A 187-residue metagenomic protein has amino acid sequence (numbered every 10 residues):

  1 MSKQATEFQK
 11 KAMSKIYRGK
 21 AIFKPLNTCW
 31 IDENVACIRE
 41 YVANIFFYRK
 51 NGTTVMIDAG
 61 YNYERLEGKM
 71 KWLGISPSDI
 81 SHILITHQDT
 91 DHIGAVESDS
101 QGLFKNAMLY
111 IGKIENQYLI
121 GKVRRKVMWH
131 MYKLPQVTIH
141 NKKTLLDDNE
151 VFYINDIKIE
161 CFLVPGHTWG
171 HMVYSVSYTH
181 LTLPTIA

Functional and structural regions predicted by a protein language model:
M1-R18, A187: Accessory terminal helices/loops
A21-L73, V173-L181: Conserved beta-strand hairpin/beta-sheet module of binuclear metal-dependent hydrolase folds, prominently
L26-V35, H130-L134, I154-I159: Short Pro/Gly-enriched beta-strand edge/turn motifs at strand-loop
A36-I38, N141-K143, L163-P165: Short Gly/Pro-enriched turn/cap motifs at secondary-structure boundaries
T53-V55, H82, I157: Structural motif
I57, T86, I111, G166 (+1 more regions): Active-site flanking residues adjacent to catalytic metal/cofactor-binding acidic residues
Y61-N62, V151, K158-P165, W169-A187: Metallo-beta-lactamase
Y63, K71-D148: Active-site HxH/HxHxD metal-binding segment of metal-dependent hydrolases
